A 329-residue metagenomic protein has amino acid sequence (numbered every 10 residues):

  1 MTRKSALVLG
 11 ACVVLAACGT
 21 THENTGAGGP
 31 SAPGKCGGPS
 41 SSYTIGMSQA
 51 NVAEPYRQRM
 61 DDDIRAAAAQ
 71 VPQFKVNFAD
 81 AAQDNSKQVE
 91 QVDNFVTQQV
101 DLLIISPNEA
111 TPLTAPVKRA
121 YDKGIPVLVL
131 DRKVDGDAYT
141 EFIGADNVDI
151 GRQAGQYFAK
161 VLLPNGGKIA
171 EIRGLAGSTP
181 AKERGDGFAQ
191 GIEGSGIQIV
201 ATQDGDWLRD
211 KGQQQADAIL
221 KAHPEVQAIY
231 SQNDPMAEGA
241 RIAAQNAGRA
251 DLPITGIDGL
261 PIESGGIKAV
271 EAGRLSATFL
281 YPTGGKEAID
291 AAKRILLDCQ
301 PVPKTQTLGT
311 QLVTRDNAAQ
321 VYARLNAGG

Functional and structural regions predicted by a protein language model:
V14-A17: C-terminal motif of bacterial Sec signal peptides marking the signal peptidase cleavage site
G19-T20, G26-Y43, P180, G191-I192 (+1 more regions): Hinge/cleft segment of the Venus flytrap/periplasmic-binding protein
G29-A67, V71, V76-N94, V100 (+4 more regions): Extracytoplasmic "Venus flytrap"
I45, Q88, I143-K168, K211-Q213 (+2 more regions): Hydrophobic alpha-helical segments within soluble ligand-binding/sensing domains
Q49-A53, I64-A66, R152-G196, A201-T202 (+1 more regions): An alpha-beta-alpha
F78-D80, V134-Y157, E171-I172, T202 (+1 more regions): Short beta-strand elements at the ligand-binding edges of bilobed clamshell
L102, A110-D149, K168, L260-E271 (+1 more regions): Flexible loop/hinge segments that line or gate small-molecule binding clefts
P107-Y121, F188, A201, G205-I267: Hydrophobic alpha-helical
